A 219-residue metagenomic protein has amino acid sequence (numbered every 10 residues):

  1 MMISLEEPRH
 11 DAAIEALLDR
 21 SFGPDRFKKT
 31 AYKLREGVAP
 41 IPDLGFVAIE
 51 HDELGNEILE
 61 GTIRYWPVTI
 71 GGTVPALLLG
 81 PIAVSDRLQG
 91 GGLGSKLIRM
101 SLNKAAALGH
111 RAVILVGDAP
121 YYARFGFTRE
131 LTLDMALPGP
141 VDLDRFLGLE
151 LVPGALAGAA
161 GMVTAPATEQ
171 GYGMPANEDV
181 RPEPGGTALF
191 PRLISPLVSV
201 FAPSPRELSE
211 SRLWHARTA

Functional and structural regions predicted by a protein language model:
M1, G55-T62, L77: Glycine-rich phosphate/pyrophosphate-binding loop shared by adenosine-nucleotide-utilizing enzymes
M2-I14: A short beta-loop-alpha structural element at the N-terminal edge of CoA-dependent acyl/N-acetyltransferase catalytic
D11, D19-L54, R64, V68: Active-site rim helix/loop that mediates acceptor-substrate recognition in acyltransferases
E50-I58, V198-L208: Intrinsically disordered, low-complexity terminal tails and inter-domain linkers enriched for S/T/G/P/D/E
V68-L79, Q89: A conserved beta-turn-beta hairpin within the catalytic core of GNAT-like acetyltransferases that forms part
L79, V84, G90-N103, I114-L115: Conserved acetyl-CoA-binding loop-helix of GNAT-fold acetyltransferases
A107-R111, V116-D142: Conserved active-site alpha-helix within GNAT-family acetyltransferase domains
A136-P182, T187, S195, V200-R206 (+1 more regions): C-terminal "cap" of GNAT-fold acetyltransferases
